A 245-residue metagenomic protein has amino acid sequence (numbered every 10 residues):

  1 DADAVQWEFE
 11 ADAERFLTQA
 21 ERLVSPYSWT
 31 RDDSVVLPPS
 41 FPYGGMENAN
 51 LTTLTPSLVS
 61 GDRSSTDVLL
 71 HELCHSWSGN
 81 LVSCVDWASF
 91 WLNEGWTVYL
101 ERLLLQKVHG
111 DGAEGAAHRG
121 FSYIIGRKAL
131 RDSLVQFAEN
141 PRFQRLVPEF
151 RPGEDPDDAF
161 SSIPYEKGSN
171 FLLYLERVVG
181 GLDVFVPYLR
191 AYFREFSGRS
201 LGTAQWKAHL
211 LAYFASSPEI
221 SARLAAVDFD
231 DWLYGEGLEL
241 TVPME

Functional and structural regions predicted by a protein language model:
A2-M244: Hydrophobic alpha-helical and helix-loop surface patches within well-folded domains that function as non-catalytic
